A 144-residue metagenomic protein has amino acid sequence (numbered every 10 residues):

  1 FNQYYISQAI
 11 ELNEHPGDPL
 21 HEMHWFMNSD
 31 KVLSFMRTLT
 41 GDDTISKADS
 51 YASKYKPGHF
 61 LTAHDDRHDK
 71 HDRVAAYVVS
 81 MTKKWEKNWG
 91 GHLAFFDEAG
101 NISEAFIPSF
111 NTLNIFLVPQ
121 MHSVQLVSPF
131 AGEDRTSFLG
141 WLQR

Functional and structural regions predicted by a protein language model:
F1-T38: Non-heme Fe(II)/2-oxoglutarate
D18, M27-K31, F35, K47 (+3 more regions): Short, well-structured alpha-helical interface segments that form or flank functional binding sites
W25, T38-T44, R67-H71: Short, conserved, surface-exposed binding loops centered on an aromatic residue
V32, G41-I45, K83: Alpha-helix capping at helix-to-loop junctions
D43-Y51, W89-G90: A short coil-to-beta-strand element that immediately follows conserved catalytic motifs
S53, G58-H59, A63-H68, D72-A75 (+1 more regions): Catalytic core of Fe(II)/2-oxoglutarate
